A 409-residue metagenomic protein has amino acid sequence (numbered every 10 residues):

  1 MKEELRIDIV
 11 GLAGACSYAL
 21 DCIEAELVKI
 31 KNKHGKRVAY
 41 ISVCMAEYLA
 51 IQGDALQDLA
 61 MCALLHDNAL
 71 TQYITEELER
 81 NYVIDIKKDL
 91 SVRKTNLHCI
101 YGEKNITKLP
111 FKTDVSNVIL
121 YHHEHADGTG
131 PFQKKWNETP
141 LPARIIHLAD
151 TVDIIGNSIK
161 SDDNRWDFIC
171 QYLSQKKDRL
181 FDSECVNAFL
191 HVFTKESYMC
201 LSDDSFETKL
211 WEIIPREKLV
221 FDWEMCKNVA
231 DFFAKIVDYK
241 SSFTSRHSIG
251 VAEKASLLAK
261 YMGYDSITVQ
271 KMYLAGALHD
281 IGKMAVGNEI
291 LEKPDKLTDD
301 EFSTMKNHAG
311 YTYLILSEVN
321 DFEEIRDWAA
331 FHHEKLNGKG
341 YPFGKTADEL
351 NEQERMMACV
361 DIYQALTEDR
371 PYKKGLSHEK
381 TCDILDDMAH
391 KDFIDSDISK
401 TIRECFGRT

Functional and structural regions predicted by a protein language model:
K2-T409: Histidine- and acidic-residue-rich, metal-dependent catalytic cores
